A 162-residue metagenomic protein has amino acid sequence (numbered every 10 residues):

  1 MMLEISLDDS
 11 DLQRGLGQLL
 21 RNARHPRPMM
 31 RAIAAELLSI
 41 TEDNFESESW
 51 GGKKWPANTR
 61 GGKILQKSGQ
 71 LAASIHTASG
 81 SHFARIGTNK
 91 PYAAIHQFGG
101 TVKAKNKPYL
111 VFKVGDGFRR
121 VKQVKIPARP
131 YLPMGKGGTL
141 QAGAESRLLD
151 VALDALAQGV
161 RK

Functional and structural regions predicted by a protein language model:
M1-Q97, K103-K162: Short, Lys/Arg-rich flexible segments
